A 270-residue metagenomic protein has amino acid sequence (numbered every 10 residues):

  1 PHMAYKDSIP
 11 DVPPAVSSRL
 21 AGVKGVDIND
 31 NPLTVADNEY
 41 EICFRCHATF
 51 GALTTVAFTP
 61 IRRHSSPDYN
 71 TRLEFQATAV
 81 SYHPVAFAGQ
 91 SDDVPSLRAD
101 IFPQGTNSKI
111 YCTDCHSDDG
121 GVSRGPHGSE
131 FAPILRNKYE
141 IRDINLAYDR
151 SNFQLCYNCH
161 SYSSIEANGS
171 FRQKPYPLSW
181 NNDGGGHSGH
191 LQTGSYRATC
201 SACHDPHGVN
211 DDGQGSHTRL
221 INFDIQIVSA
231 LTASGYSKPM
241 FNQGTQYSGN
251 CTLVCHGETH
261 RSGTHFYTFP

Functional and structural regions predicted by a protein language model:
P1-P270: A motif-centric signal for short, conserved binding hotspots located in accessible loops or intrinsically disordered
